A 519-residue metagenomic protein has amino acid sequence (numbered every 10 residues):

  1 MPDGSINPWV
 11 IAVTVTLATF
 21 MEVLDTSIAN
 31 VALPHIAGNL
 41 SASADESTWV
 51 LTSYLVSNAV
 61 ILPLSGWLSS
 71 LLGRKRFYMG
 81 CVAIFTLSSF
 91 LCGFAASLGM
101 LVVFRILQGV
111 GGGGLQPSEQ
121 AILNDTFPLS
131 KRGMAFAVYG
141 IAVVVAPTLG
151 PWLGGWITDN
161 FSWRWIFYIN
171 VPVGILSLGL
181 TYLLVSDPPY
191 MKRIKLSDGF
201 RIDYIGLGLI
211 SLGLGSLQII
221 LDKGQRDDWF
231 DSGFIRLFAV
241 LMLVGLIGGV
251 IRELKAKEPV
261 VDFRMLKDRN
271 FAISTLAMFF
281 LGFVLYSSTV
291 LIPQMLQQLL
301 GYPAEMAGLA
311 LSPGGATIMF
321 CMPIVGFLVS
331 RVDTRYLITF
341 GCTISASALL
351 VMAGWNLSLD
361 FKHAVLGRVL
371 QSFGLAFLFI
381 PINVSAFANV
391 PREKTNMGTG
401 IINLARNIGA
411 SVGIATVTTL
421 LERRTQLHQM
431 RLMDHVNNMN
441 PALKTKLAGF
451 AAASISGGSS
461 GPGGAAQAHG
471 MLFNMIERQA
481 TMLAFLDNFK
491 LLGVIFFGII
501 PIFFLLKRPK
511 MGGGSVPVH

Functional and structural regions predicted by a protein language model:
I6-S70, Y78, G99-V102, S162 (+7 more regions): Transmembrane core module of solute transporters
E22, L51-Y54, N58, F85 (+10 more regions): Structural signature of transmembrane alpha-helices in multi-pass secondary transporters
V23, S27, G93, G109-P117 (+4 more regions): Small-residue-rich segments within alpha-helical transmembrane domains of MFS-like 12-TM solute carriers
E46, N407-G498, I502-R508, G514-H519: Hydrophobic transmembrane architecture of multi-pass small-molecule transporters
L62-L207, S232-G233: Helix-loop-helix hairpins in multi-pass membrane proteins, especially solute transporters
A146-P151, S288, A364-G449: Small-residue-rich alpha-helical segments with characteristic i,i+4
F167-Y182, F238-M242, D487-F504: Symmetry-related core transmembrane helices of the 12-TM Major Facilitator Superfamily/SLC fold
T181-G199, I251-V260, L357, L427 (+1 more regions): Helix-loop junctions on the cytosolic side of multi-pass membrane transporters, especially the intracellular loop
